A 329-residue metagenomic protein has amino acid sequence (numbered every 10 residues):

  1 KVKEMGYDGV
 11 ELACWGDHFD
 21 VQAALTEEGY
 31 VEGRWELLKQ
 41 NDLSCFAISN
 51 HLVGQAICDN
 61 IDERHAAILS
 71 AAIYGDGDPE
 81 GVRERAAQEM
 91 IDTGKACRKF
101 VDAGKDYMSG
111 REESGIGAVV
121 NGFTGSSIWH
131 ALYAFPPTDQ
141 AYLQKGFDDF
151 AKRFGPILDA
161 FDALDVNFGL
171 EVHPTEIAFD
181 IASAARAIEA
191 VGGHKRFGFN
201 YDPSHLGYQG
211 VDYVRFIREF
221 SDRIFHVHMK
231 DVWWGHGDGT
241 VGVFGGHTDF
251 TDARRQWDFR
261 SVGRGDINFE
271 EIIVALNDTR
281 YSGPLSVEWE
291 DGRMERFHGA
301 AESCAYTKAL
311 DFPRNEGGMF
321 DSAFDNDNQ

Functional and structural regions predicted by a protein language model:
K1-G16, K99-A103: Catalytic domains of carbohydrate-active enzymes, especially glycoside hydrolases
K1-V2, R85-A96, Q209-R218, F269-I272: Short, acidic/polar
G9-V10, I48, A134-D266, F312 (+2 more regions): Acidic/histidine-rich catalytic cores of soluble enzymes
E11, A47-S49, K105-S109, N121 (+2 more regions): Conserved beta-strand positions in the central sheet of alpha/beta enzyme cores
L12-K39, T124-W129: Glycine-rich, proline-tolerant flexible connector loops at the mouths of alpha/beta enzymes
Q40, Q55-F199, D321: Active-site acidic/histidine proton-transfer and metal-coordination neighborhood in alpha/beta enzyme cores
S286-R296: A short, acidic, flexible beta-alpha connecting loop/helix-capping segment that sits on the rim of active
R296-G317, A323: C-terminal helical cap(s) of enzyme catalytic domains, especially alpha/beta-barrels
